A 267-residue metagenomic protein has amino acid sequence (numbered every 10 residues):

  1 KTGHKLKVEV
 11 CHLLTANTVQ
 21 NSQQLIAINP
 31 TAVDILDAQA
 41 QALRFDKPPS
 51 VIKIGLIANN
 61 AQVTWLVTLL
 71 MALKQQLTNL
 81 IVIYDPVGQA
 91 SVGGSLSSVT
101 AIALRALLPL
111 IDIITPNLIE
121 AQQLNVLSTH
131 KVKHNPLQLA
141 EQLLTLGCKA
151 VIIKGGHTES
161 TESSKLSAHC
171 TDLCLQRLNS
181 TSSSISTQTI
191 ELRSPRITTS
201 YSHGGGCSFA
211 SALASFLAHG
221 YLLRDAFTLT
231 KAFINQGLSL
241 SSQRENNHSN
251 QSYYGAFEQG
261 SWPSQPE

Functional and structural regions predicted by a protein language model:
K1-S91, F257-P266: Conserved N-terminal subdomain of the carbohydrate kinase-like
K5-E9, S182-E191, F216-T230: Phosphate-handling active-site elements
N17-T18, A58, G88, E120 (+3 more regions): Glycine-rich beta-alpha junction loops
G94-T189: Conserved phosphate/ATP/ADP-binding segment of small-molecule kinases
Q122-Q123, Y201-L223: Short, small-residue alpha-helix embedded
Q188-G204: Short pre-catalytic strand/loop immediately N-terminal to key active-site residues, enriched for Gly-Thr
R224-E267: Charged C-terminal helix
